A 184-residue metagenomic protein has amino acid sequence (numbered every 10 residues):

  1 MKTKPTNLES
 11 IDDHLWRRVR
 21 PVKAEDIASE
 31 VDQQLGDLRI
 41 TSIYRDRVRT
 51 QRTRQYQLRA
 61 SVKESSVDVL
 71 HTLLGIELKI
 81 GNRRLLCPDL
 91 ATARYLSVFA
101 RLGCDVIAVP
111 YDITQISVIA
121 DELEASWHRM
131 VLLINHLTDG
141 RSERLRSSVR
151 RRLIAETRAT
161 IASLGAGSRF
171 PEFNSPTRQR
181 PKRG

Functional and structural regions predicted by a protein language model:
M1-K2, K79-R83: Charged, low-complexity surface segments at secondary-structure and domain boundaries
K2-A60, T157-E172: Negatively charged, low-complexity tracts enriched in Asp/Glu with abundant Ser/Thr
I11, K23-S29, D105-A162: Short, mixed-charge low-complexity intrinsically disordered segments
R39, G75, R101-G103, E124 (+2 more regions): Short, flexible coil/linker elements and helix-boundary hinge sites characteristic of intrinsically disordered
R47, R54-G81: Short aromatic-glycine-(Arg/Gly/Cys) micro-motifs in beta-strand/loop hairpins
I80-G81, C87-I107: A short, charged, amphipathic alpha-helix used as a generic interaction element across diverse proteins
R169-G184: Long, low-complexity, intrinsically disordered segments
